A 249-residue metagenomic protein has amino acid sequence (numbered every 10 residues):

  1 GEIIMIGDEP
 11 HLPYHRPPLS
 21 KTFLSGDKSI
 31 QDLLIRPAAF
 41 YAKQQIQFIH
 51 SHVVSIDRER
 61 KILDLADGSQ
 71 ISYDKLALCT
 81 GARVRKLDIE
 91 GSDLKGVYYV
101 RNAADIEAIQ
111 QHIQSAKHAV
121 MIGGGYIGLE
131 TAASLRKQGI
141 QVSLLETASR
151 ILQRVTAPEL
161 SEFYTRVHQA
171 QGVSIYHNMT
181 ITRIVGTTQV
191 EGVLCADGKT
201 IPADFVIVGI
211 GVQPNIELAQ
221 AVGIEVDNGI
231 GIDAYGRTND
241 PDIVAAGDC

Functional and structural regions predicted by a protein language model:
G1-Q47, A132-V155: Beta1-alpha1 glycine-rich phosphate/pyrophosphate-binding loop at the start of Rossmann-like nucleotide-binding domains
I6-D8, N102, G124, T147 (+1 more regions): Cofactor-binding loop segments of dinucleotide-utilizing enzymes, especially the Rossmann-like FAD- and NAD(P)+-binding
H11, R83, I127, R150 (+1 more regions): Conserved Rossmann-like nucleotide-cofactor binding loop
S20, L33-L34, H118, Y126-V185: Rossmann-like dinucleotide-binding cores of NAD(P)H-dependent redox enzymes
S51-K61, H177-Q189: A conserved short coil-to-beta-strand element within the FAD-binding core of flavoproteins
L65, L78-C79, M121, C195 (+2 more regions): Redox-cofactor binding/interface segments in oxidoreductases and associated redox assembly factors
T80-Q138, A234: Glycine-rich dinucleotide-binding loop and its adjacent helix/turn
D93-S115, T188-L194, K199-C249: FAD-site-proximal beta/loop scaffold in flavoenzymes
